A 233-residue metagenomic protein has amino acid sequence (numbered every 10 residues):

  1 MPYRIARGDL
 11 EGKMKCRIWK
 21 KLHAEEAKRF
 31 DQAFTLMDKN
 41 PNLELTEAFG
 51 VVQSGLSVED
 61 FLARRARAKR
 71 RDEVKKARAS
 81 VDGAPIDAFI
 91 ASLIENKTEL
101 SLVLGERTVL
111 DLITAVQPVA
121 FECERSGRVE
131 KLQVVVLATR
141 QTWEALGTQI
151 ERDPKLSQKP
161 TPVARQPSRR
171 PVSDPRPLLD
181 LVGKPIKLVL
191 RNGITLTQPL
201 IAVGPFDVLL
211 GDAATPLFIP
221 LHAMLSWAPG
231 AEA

Functional and structural regions predicted by a protein language model:
M1-I194, G211-A233: Short glycine-rich, low-complexity segments
I194-T197, A202-V203: Conserved tryptophan-centered aromatic signature that marks the ligand-binding surface of SH3 and related Trp-rich
